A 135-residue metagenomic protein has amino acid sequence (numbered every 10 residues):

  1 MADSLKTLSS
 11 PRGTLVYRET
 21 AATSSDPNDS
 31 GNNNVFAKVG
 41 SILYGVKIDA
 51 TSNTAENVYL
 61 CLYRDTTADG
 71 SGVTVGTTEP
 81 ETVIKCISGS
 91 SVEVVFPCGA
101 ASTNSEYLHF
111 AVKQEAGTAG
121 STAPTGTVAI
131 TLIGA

Functional and structural regions predicted by a protein language model:
M1-K38, K113-A135: C-terminal interaction-tip segments
G13-R18, A68-V83: Surface-exposed loop/edge segments in extracytoplasmic proteins
N33-V35, S91-A100: Exposed aromatic-hydrophobic patches
Y44, E56-L60, E106, G126-V128: Short beta-strand/loop motifs in extracellular/secreted proteins, especially within beta-sandwich accessory domains
Y44-V46, G99-S121: Noncatalytic modules at the cell exterior or secretory-pathway interfaces, chiefly beta-strand-rich lectin/adhesion
I48-V58, E115-P124: Extended, low-complexity, turn-rich repeat/linker tracts enriched in Gly/Pro/Ser/Thr and Asp/Glu that occur
N53-T77: Short, surface-exposed beta-strand/strand-loop-strand elements in extracellular ectodomains
I84-S91: Short proline/glycine- and polar residue-rich coil/turn motifs
